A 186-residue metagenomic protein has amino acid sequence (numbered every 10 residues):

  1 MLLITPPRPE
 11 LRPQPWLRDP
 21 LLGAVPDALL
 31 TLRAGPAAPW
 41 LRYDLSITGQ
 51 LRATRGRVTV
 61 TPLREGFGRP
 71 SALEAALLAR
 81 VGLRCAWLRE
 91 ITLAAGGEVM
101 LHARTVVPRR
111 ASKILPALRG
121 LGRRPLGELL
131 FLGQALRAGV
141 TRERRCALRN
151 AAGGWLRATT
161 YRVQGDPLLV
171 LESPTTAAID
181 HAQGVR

Functional and structural regions predicted by a protein language model:
L2-R186: Composition-driven recognition of glycine/serine/threonine/acidic- and proline-rich low-complexity segments and repeats
